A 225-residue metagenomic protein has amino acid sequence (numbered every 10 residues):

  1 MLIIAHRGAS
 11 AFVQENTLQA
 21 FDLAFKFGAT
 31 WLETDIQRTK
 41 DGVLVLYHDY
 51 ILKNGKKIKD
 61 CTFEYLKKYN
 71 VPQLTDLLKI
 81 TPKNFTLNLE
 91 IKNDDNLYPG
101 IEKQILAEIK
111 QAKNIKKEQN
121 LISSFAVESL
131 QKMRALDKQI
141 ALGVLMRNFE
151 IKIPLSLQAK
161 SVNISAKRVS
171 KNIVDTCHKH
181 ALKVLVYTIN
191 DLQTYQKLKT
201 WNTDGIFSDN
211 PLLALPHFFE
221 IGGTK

Functional and structural regions predicted by a protein language model:
M1-K225: Phosphate-group recognition and catalysis centered on beta-loop-alpha active-site segments
